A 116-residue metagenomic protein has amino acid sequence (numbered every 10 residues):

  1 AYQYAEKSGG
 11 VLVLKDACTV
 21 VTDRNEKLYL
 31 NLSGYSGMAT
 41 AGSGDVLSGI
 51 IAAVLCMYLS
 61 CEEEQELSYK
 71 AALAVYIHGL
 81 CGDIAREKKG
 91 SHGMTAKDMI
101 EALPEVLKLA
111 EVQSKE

Functional and structural regions predicted by a protein language model:
A1-E116: Small-residue (G/A/S/T)-rich helix-start motifs and N-terminal tracts that mark the onset
